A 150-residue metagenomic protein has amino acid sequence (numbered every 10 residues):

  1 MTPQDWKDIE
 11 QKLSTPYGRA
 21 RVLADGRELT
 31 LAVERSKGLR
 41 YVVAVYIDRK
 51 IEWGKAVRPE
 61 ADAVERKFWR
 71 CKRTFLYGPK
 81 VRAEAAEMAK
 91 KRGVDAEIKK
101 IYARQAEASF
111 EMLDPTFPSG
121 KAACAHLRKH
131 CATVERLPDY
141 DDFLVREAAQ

Functional and structural regions predicted by a protein language model:
M1-Q11, W53-Q150: Mixed-charge, Lys/Arg-enriched low-complexity segments
S14-P59: Amphipathic, interaction-prone secondary-structure segments
